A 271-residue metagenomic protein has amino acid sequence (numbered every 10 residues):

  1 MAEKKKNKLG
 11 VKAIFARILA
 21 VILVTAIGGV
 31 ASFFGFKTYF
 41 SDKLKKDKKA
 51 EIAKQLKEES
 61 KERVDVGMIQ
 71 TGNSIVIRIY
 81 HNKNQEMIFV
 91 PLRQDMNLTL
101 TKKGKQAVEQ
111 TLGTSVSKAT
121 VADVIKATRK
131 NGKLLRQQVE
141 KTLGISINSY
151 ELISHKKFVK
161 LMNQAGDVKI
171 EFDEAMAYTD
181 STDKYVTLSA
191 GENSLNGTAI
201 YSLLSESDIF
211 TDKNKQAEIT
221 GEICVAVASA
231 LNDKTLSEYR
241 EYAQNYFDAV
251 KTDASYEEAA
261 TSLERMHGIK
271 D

Functional and structural regions predicted by a protein language model:
N7-L100, S262-G268: Entry/capping segment at the start of metal-dependent catalytic domains with acidic active-site entry clusters
Q70, T128-R136, E151-H155, G197 (+3 more regions): Solvent-exposed, acidic/flexible segments
I88-R129, E174-M176, D180-A190: Flexible, solvent-exposed short loops/turns enriched in glycine
A119-R129, T142-S149, S205-K215, L231-N232 (+1 more regions): Second-shell loop/turn segments in exported
D123-V186: Amphipathic, coiled-coil-like alpha-helical scaffolding segments used for oligomerization/assembly
K133-K141, K156-N163, G221-S229, E241-Q244 (+2 more regions): Solvent-exposed, polar/charged alpha-helical surfaces in well-ordered, non-transmembrane soluble domains, broadly
K160-Y242: Flexible, polar/acidic helix-loop-strand segments at domain edges
D233-D271: Extracytoplasmic/luminal low-complexity segments enriched in Pro/Gly and acidic/polar residues that act as flexible
